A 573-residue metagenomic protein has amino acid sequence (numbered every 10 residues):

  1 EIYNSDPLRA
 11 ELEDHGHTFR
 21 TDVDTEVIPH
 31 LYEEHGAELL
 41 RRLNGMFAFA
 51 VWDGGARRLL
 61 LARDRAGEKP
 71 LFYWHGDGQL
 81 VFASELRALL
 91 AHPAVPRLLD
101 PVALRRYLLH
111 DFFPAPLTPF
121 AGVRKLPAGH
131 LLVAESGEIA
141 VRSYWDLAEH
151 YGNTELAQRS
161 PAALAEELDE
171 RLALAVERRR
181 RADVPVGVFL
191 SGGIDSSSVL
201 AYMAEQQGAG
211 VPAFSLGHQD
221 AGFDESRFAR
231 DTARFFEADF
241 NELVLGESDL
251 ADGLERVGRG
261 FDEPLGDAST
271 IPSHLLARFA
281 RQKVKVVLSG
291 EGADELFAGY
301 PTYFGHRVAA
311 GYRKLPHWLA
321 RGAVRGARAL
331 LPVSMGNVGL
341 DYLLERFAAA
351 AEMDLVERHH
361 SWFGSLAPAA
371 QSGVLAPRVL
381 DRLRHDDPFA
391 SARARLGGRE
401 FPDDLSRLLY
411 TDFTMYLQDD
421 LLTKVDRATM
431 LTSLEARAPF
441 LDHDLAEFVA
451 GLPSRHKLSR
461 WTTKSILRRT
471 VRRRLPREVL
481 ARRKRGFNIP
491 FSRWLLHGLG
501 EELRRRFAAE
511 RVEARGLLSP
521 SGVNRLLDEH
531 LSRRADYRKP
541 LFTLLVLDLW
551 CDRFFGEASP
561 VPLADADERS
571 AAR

Functional and structural regions predicted by a protein language model:
E1-F261, S273, A277, R473 (+6 more regions): Cysteine-centered catalytic environments shared across enzyme families
L12-D14, E38, A91, D100 (+7 more regions): Adenosyl-5′-phosphate
I28, L276, A329-D341, E345: Glycine-rich phosphate-binding/catalytic subdomain of phosphoryl-transfer and nucleotide/sugar-phosphate-processing
R65, L275-S334, Y416, L421 (+1 more regions): Active-site adenylate/phosphate-handling loop in enzymes that bind or generate adenylated species
E255-R259, R281, T302-G305, W494-L496: Short low-complexity, flexible loop/linker segments enriched in glycine and/or proline with clustered acidic
R259, P332, L355-R358: Alpha-helical subdomain
D262-D267: Short, flexible loop segments at the rims of nucleotide/cofactor-binding pockets, characterized by
